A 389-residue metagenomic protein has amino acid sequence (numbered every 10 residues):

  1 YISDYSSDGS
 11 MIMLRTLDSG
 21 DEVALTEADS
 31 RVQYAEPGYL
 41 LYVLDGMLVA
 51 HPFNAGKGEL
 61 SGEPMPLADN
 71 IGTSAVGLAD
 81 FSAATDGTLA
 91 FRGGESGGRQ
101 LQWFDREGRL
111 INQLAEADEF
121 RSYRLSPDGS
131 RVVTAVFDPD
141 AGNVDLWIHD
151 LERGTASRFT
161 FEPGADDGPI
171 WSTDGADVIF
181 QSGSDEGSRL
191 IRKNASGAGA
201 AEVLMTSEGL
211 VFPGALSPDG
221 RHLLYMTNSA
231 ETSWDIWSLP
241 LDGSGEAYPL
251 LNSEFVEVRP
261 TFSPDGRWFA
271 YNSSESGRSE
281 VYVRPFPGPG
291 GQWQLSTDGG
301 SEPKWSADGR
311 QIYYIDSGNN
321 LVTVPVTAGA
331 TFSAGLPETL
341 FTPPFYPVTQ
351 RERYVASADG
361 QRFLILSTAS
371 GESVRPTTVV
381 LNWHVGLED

Functional and structural regions predicted by a protein language model:
Y1-S3, D21-V43, I71-A90, A117-V136 (+6 more regions): Conserved beta-propeller blade repeats
D4-V23, G38-P66, E95-N112, R131 (+11 more regions): Beta-propeller blade-edge and WD-like acidic-aromatic loop motif
P343, F363-L366: Hydrophobic alpha-helical segments
